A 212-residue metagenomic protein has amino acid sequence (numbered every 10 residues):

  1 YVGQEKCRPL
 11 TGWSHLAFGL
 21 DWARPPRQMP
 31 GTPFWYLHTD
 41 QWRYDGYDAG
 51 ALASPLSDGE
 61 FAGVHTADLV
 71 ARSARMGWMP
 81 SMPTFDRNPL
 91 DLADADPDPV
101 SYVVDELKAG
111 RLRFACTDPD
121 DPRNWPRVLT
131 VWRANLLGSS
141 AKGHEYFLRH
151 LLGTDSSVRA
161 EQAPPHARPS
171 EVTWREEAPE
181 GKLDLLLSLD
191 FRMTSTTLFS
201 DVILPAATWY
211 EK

Functional and structural regions predicted by a protein language model:
E5-K212: Non-catalytic alpha/beta scaffold blocks inside enzyme catalytic domains
